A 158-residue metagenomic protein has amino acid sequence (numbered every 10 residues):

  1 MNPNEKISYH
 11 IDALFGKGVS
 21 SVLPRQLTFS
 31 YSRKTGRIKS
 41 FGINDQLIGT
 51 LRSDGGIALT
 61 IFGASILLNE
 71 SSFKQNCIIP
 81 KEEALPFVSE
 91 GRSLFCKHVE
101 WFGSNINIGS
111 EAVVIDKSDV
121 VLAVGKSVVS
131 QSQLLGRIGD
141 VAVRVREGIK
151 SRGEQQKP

Functional and structural regions predicted by a protein language model:
E5-R33, R37, I43-I108, A112-P158: Beta-strand/loop-dominated core regions that host nucleotide or nucleotide-derived cofactor-binding catalytic loops
